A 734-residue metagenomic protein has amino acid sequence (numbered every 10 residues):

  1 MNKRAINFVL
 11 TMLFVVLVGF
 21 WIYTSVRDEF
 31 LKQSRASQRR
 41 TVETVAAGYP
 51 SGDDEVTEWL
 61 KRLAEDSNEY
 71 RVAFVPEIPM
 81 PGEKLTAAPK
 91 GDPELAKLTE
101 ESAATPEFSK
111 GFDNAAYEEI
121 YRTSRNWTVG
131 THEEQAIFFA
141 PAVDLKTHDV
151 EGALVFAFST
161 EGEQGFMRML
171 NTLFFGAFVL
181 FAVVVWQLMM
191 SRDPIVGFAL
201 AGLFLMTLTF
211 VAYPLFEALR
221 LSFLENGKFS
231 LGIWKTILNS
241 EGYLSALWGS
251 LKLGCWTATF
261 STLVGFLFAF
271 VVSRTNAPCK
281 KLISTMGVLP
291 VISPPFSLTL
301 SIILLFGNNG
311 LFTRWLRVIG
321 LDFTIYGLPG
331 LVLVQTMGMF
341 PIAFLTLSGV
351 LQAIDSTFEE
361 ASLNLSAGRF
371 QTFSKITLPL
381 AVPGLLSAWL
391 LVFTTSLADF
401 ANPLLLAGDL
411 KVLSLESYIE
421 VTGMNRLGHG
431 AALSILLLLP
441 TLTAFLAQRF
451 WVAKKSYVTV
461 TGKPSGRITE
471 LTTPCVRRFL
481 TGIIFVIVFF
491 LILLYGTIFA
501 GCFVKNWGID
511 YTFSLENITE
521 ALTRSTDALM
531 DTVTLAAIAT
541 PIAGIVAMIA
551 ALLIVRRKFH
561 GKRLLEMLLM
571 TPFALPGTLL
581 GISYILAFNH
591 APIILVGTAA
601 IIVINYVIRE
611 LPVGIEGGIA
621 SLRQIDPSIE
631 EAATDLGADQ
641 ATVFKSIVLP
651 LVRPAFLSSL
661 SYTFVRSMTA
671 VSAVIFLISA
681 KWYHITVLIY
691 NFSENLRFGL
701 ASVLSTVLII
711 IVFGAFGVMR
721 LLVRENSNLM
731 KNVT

Functional and structural regions predicted by a protein language model:
M1-S25, F175-A177, A182-W186: Extreme N-terminal signal-anchor transmembrane helix of membrane signaling/transducer proteins, especially in bacteria
W21-E55, W59-D66, F158: Membrane-proximal extracytoplasmic alpha-helices
T57, L85-E133: Extracytoplasmic/periplasmic sensor domains and loops in membrane signaling proteins
L60-A88, A177: Short N-terminal helix-loop-first-beta-strand/juxtamembrane motif that initiates sensory/input modules
A136-H148, P290, P572: A short, hydrophobic, proline-anchored segment that marks a local hinge/packing element in signaling and regulatory
V155-T172: Helix-start (N-cap) segments at beta->loop->alpha junctions that couple sensory/regulatory domains to adjoining helices
I195-G227, S240-Q352, L380-F400, A432-R449 (+6 more regions): Membrane-water interface segments at the C-terminal ends of transmembrane alpha-helices in multi-pass inner-membrane
L304, D399-N425, D510, V671-F698 (+1 more regions): Glycine-rich helix-loop "coupling/hinge" segments at transmembrane-helix boundaries in multipass transporters
